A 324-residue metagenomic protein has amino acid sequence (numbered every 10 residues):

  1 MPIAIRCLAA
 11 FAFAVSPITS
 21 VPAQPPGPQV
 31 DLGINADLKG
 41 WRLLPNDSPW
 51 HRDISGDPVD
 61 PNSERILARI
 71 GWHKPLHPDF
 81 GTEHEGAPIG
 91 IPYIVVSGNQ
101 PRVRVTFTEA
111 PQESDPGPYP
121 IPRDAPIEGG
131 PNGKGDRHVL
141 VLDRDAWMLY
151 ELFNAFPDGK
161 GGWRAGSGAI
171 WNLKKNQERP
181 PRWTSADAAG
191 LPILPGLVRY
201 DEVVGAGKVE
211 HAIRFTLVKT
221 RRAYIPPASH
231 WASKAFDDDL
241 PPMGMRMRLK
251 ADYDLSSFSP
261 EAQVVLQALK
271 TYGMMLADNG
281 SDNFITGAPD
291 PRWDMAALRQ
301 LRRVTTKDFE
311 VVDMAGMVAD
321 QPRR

Functional and structural regions predicted by a protein language model:
M1-I3: N-terminal secretory signal peptides that target proteins for export/translocation
R6-P17: Bacterial N-terminal signal peptides
T19-P22: Sec/Tat signal peptide C-region and signal peptidase I cleavage site
Q24-R324: Short, surface-exposed polybasic-aromatic patches that bind anionic ligands, especially phosphate groups
